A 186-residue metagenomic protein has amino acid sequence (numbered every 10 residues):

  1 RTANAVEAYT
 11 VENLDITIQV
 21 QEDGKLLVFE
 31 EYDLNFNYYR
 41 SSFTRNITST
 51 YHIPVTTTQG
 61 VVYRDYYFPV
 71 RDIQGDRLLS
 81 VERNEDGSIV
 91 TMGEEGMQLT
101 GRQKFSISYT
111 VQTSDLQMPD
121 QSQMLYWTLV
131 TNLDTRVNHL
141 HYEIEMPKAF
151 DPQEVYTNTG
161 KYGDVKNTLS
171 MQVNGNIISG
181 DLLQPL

Functional and structural regions predicted by a protein language model:
T2-L186: Lumenal/extracellular ectodomains and adaptor appendage modules of the eukaryotic vesicle/secretory system
